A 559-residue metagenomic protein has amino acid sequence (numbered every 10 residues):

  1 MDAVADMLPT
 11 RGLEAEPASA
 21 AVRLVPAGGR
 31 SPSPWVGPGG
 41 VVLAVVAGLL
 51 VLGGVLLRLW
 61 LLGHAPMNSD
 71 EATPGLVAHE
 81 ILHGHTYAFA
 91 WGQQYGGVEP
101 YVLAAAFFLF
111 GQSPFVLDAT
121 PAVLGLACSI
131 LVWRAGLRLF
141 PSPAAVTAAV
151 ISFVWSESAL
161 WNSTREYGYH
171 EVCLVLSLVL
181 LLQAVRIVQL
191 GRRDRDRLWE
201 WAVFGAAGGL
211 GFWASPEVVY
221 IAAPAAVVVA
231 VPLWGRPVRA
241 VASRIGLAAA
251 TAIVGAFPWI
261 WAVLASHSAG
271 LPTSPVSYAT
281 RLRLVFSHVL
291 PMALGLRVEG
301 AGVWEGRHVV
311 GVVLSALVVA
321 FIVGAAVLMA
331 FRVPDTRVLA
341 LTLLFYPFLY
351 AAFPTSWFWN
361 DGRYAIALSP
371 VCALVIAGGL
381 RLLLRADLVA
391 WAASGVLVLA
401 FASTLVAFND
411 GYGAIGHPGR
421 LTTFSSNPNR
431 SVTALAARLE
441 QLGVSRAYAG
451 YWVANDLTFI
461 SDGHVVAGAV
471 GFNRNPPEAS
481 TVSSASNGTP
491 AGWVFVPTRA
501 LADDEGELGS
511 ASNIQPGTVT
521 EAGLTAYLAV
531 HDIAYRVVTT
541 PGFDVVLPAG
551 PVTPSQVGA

Functional and structural regions predicted by a protein language model:
A20, R30, R197, I221-I253: Perimembrane helix-loop-helix junctions
V36-V42, L137-R138, G191-L198, L233-G246 (+3 more regions): Membrane-interface helix-loop-helix junctions at transmembrane boundaries of multi-pass membrane enzymes, predominantly
L43-A47, V132-E157: Transmembrane-helix signature of polytopic, membrane-embedded enzymes that assemble or transfer cell-envelope glycans
A47-G48, A249-I253, L380-Y412: Signature aromatic-anchored transmembrane alpha helix within multi-pass, membrane-resident enzymes that catalyze glycan
L62-V77, Y87-A105, G111-F115, F424-P428: Extracytoplasmic catalytic/substrate-binding loops of multi-pass membrane glycan-assembly enzymes
H170, Y220, V312-L317, T336-W391: Hydrophobic/aromatic-rich transmembrane helices and adjacent perimembrane loops
L198-P216, A225-V227, A250-V254: Membrane-interface alpha helices of multi-pass inner-membrane proteins
A242-V298: Membrane-lumen/periplasm interface segments of specific transmembrane helices in polyprenyl phosphate-linked
